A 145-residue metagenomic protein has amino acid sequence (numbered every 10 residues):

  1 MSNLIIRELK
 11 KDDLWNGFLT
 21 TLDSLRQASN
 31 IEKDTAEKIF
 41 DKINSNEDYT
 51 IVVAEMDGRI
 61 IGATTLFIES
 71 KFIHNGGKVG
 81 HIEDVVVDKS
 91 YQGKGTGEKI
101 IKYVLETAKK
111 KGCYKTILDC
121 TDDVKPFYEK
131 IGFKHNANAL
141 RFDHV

Functional and structural regions predicted by a protein language model:
M1-D13: Conserved N-terminal entry element of GNAT/NAT acetyltransferase domains
L19-I31: Helix-loop element at the rim of GNAT/NAT acetyltransferase active sites that forms part of the acceptor-substrate
D41-V53, H81: A short helix-loop-beta-strand connector motif used in the catalytic cores of GNAT acetyltransferases and, in some
V53, R59-I68, V86: Conserved beta-strand in the GNAT
S70-I82, Q92, N136: A conserved beta-turn-beta hairpin within the catalytic core of GNAT-like acetyltransferases that forms part
Y91, G95-Y103: Conserved acetyl-CoA pyrophosphate-binding loop and the N-cap/start of the following alpha-helix in GNAT-like
A108-C120: Conserved GNAT acetyl-CoA-binding A-motif
I117-P126, R141-V145: Conserved beta-strand-loop-alpha-helix junction that forms the acyl-donor binding cleft
